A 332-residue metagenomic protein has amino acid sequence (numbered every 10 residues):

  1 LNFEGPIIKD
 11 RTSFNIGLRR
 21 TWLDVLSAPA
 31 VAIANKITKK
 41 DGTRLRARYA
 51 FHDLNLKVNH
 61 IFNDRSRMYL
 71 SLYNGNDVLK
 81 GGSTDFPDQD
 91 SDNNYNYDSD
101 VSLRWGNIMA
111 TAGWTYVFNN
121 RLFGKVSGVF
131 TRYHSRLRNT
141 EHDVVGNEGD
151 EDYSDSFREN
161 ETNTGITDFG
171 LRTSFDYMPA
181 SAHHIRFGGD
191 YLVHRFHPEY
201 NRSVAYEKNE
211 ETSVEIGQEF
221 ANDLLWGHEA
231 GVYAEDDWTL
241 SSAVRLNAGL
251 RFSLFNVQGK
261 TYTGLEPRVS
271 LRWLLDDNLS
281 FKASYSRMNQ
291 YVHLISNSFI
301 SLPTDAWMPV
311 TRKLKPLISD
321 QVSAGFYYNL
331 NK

Functional and structural regions predicted by a protein language model:
L1, I16-W22, L70-N76, V126-R132 (+5 more regions): Transmembrane beta-barrel strands of outer-membrane/channel proteins
L1-G5, L56-H60, A110-Y116, L171-Y177 (+3 more regions): Residues on the lipid-exposed face of transmembrane beta-strands in outer-membrane beta-barrel proteins
L1-W22, I37-G81, S102-G124, P179-A180: Transmembrane beta-barrel wall of Gram-negative outer-membrane proteins
I8-D10, I61-R65, N119-R121, M178-A182 (+4 more regions): Outer-membrane beta-barrel channels and translocator barrels
L23, A47, R65-V117, R132-G165: Flexible loop and strand-edge segments within Gram-negative outer membrane beta-barrel domains
K39-R44, N93-V101, M109-G113, S154-T162 (+6 more regions): Extracellular loop and loop/strand-boundary signature of outer-membrane beta-barrel proteins
V78, D85, Q89, H134 (+1 more regions): Surface-exposed extracellular loop regions of Gram-negative outer-membrane beta-barrel proteins, predominantly
H184-S280, Y291-V292: Signature of Gram-negative outer-membrane beta-barrel scaffolds
